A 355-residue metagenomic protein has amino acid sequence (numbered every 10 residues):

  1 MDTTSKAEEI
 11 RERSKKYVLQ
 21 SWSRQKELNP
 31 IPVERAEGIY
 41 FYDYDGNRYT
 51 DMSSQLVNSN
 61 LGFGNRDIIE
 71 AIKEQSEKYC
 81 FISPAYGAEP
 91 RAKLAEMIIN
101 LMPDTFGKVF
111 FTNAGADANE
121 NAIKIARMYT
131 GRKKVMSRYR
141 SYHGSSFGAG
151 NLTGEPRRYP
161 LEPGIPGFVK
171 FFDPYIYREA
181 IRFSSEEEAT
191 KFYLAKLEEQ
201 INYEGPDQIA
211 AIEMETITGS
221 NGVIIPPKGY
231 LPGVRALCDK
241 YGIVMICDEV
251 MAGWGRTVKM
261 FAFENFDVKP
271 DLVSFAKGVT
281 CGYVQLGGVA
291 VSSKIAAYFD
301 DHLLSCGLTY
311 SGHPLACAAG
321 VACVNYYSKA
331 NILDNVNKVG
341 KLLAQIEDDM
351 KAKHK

Functional and structural regions predicted by a protein language model:
M1-K355: Conserved N-terminal phosphate-binding loop of PLP-dependent enzymes in the Aspartate aminotransferase
